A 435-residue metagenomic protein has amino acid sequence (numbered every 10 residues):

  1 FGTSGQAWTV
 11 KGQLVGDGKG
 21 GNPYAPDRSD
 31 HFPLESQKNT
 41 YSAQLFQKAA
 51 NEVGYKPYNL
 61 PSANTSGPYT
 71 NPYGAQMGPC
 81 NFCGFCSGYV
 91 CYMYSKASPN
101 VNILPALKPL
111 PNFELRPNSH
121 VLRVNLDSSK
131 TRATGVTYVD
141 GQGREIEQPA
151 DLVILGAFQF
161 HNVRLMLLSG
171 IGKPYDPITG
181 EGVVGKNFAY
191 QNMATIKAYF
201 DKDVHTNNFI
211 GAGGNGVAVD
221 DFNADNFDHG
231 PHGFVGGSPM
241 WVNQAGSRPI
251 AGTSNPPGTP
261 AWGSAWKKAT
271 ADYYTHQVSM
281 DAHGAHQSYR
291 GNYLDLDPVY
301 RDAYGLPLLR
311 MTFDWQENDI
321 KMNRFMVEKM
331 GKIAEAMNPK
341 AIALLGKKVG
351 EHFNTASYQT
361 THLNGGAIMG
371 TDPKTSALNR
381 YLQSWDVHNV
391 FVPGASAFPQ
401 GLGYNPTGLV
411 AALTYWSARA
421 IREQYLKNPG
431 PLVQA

Functional and structural regions predicted by a protein language model:
F1-N118, Q359: Conserved redox-cofactor binding core of oxidoreductases
F1-W8, A50-P57, L107, P111 (+9 more regions): A generic secondary-structure signal for well-formed alpha-helical elements
G5-P26, K340-E351, K427-A435: Short, glycine/acidic-rich hinge or "gate" loops at secondary-structure transitions that mediate conformational
Q6, S62, P68-P72, L126 (+2 more regions): Short, solvent-exposed loop/turn and secondary-structure capping segments
S36-K38, Y94, E317-M322, S357 (+1 more regions): Conserved, non-catalytic sequence blocks in retroelement Pol enzymes and Pol-derived host proteins
F82-C86, L122-D127, T275-H286, G291 (+3 more regions): A glycine-rich dinucleotide-binding beta-alpha-beta segment and adjacent secondary-structure elements that constitute
L110, S119, R123-G211, G394 (+1 more regions): Glycine-rich loop(s) and the adjacent beta-strand/alpha-helix scaffold that form part
E181-K321, T360-N364, S384-W385, V392-P399: FAD cofactor-binding and catalytic pocket of flavoenzymes
